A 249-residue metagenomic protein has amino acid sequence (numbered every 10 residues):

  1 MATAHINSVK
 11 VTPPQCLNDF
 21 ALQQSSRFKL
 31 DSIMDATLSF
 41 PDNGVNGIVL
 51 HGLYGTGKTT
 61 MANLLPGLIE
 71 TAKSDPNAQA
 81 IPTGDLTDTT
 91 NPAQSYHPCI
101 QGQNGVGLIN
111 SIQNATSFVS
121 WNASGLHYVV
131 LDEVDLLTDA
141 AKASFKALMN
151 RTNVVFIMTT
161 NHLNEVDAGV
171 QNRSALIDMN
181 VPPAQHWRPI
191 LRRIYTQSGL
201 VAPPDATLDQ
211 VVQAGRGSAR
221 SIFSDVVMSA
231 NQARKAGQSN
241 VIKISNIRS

Functional and structural regions predicted by a protein language model:
T3-L53, N114-N122: Pre-Walker A (pre-P-loop) alpha-helix and adjacent loop at the N terminus of AAA/AAA+ ATPase modules, a conserved
I6, L38-Q94, K146: Walker A/P-loop
R27-F28, T87-L126: Short glycine-rich substrate-engagement loop in P-loop NTPases that contacts/grips substrate
C99-Q101, A175-R188: Conserved AAA+ ATPase "SRH/arginine-finger" region at the nucleotide-binding site
Q113-W121, L126, V130-N172: Conserved catalytic/switch belt of AAA+ P-loop NTPases
V201-G215: Short conserved motifs of the RecA-like P-loop NTPase core
D209-Q213, R220-K235: C-terminal helical "lid" of AAA+/P-loop NTPase domains
A230-S249: Conserved C-terminal helix/linker of AAA+ ATPases
